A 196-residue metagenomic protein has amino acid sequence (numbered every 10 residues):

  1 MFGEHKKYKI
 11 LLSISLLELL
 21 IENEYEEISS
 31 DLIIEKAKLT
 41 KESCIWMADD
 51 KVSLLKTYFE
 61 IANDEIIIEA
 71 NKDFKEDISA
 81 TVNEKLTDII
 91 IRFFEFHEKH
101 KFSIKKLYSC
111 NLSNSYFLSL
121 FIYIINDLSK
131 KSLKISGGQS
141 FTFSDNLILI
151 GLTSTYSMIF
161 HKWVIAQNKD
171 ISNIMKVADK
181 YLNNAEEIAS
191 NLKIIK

Functional and structural regions predicted by a protein language model:
M1-K7: N-terminal intrinsically disordered/low-complexity leader segments
L11, L19-Y58: Helix-turn-helix
T57, K72-S103: Hydrophobic alpha-helical connector segments
F59-I67, S115: Short, basic, alpha-helical segments at the C-terminal edge of helix-turn-helix-like DNA-binding modules
F96-Y116, S129-L133: Amphipathic alpha-helical segments used for helix-helix packing
S115-G138, N146-S157: Amphipathic alpha-helical packing segments from all-alpha helical-bundle domains
F143-V164, V177-N184: Hydrophobic alpha-helical segments that form the core of small-molecule binding pockets and/or dimer interfaces
I165-K196: C-terminal peripheral helix-coil segments that are non-catalytic and often amphipathic
